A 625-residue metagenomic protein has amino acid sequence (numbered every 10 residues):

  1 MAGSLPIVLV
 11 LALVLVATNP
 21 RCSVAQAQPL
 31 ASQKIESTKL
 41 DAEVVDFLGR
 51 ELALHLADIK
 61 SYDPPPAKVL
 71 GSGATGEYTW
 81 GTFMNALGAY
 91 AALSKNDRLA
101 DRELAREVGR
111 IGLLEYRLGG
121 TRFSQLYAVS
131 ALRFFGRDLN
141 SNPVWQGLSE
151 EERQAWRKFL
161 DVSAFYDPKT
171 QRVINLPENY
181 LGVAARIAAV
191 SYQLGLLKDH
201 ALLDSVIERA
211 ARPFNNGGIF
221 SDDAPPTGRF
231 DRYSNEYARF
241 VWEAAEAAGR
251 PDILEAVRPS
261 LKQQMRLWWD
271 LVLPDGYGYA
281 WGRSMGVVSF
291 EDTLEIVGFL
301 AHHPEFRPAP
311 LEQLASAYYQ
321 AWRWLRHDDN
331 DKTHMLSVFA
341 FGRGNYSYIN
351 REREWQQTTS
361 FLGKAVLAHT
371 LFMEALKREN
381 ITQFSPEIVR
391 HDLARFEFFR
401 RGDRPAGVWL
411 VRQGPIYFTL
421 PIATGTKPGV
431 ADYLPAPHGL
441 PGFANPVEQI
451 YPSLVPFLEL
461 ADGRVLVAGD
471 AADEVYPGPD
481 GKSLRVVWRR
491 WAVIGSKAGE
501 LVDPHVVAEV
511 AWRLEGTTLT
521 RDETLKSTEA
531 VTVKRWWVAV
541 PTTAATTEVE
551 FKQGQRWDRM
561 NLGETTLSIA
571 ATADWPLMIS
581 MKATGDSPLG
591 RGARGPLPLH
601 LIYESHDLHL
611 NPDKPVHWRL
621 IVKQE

Functional and structural regions predicted by a protein language model:
S4-T18: Bacterial N-terminal signal peptides
T18-Q28: Signal peptide processing junction and immediate N-terminal pro/mature segment of secreted/exported proteins
Q28-R106: Low-complexity, Ser/Thr/Pro/Gly-enriched N-terminal "stalk/linker" regions
E51, T79-A86, E107, Q264 (+5 more regions): Alpha-helical packing segments of well-folded alpha/beta enzyme cores
G71-V297: Aromatic-lined, polymer-binding surfaces characteristic of secreted/periplasmic polysaccharide-degrading enzymes
P274, G278-G282, V288-P576, A583-A593: Extended polysaccharide-engagement surfaces of secreted carbohydrate-active enzymes
A570-E625: Beta-strand-rich recognition/accessory modules
